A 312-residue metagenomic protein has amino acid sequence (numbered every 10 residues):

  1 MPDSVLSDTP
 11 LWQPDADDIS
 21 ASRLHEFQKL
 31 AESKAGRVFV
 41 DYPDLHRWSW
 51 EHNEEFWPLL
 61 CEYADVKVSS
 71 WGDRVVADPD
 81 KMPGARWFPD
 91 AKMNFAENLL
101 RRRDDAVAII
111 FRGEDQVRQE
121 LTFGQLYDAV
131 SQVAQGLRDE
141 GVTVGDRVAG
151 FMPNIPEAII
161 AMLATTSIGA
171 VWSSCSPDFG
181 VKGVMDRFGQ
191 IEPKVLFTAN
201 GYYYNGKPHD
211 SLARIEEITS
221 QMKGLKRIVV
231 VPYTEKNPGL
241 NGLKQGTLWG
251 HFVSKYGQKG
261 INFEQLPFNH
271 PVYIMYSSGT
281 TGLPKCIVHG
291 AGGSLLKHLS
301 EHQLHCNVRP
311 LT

Functional and structural regions predicted by a protein language model:
P2-P83: N-terminal amphipathic, basic-rich helices that act as targeting or association modules
A31-V38, A96-Q125, P232, K236-L240 (+1 more regions): AMP-dependent adenylate-forming
P43-W48, I109-L163, G180, V184-M185 (+3 more regions): Conserved AMP-binding/adenylate-forming core of the ANL superfamily
W50, P58-G72, P89-I110: A short N-terminal helical cap/helix-turn-helix that marks the beginning of AMP-binding/adenylate-forming
E97-L99, R138, P156-S176, G183-M185 (+2 more regions): Hydrophobic alpha-helical segments in the ANL/AMP-binding
D105-V107, V229-V230, N241-Y276, L283 (+2 more regions): Conserved pre-ATP/AMP-binding loop-to-beta segment of ANL
S167-H251: Structural core segment of the AMP-binding/adenylate-forming
A170-S174, F179, F188-N200, V272-M275 (+1 more regions): AMP-binding/adenylate-forming
